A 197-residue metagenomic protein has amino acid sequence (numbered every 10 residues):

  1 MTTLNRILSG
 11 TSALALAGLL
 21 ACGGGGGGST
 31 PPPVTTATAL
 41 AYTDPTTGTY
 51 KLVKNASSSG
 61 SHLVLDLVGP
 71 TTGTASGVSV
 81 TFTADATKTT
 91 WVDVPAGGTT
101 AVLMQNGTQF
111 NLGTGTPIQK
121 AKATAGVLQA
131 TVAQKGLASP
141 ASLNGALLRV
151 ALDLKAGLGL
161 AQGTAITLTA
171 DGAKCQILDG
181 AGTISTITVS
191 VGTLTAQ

Functional and structural regions predicted by a protein language model:
M1-T11: Bacterial N-terminal signal peptides that target proteins for export
R6, G23-Q197: Acidic, low-complexity intrinsically disordered segments
G18-A21: C-terminal motif of bacterial Sec signal peptides marking the signal peptidase cleavage site
